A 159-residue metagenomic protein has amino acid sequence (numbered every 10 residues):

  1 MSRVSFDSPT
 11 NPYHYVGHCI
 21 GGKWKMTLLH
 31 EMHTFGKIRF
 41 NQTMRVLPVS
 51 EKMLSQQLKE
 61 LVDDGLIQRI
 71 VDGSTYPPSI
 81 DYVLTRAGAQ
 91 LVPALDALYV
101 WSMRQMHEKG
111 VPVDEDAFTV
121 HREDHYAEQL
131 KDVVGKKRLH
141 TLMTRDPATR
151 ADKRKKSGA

Functional and structural regions predicted by a protein language model:
M1-I20, D64: N-terminal leader segment of winged-helix/HTH proteins
S2, D63, Q68, V83-A159: C-terminal regulatory/oligomerization modules of transcriptional regulators
N11-M53, S74-T75, D81: N-terminal helix-turn-helix DNA-binding core of bacterial DNA-binding proteins
M44-V46, Q57, E108-V111: Short, charged/polar low-complexity linear motifs in solvent-exposed/disordered segments
L47, E51, L58, G88 (+1 more regions): Short amphipathic alpha-helical/adjacent loop interface patches that line ligand and macromolecule-binding sites
K52-S55, T119-V120: Short alpha-helical linear motifs
L54, L58-D64: Basic amphipathic alpha-helical segments that dock to polyanions
I70-D72: Short beta-strand micro-motifs enriched in acidic
